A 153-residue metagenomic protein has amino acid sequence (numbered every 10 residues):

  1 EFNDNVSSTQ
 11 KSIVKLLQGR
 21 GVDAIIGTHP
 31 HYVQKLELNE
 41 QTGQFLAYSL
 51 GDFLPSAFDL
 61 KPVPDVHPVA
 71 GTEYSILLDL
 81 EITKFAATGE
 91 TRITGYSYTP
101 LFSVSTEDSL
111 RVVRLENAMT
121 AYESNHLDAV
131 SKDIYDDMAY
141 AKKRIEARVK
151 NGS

Functional and structural regions predicted by a protein language model:
E1-D4: Short acidic, glycine-rich surface-loop motifs adjacent to enzyme active sites
S8-I76: Conserved beta-sheet core of the metallophosphoesterase superfamily
D59-S153: A short C-terminal boundary segment appended to hydrolase-like catalytic domains
